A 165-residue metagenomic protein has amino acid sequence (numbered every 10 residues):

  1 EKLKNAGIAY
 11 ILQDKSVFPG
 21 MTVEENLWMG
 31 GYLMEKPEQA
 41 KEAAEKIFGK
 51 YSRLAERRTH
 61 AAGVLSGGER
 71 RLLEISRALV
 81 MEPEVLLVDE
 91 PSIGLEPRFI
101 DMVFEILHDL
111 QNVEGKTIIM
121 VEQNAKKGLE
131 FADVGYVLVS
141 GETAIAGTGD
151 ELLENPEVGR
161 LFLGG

Functional and structural regions predicted by a protein language model:
E1-D14, P37-A44, E56-T59, G149-E157: ABC ATPase NBD coupling module
E1-K2, V23-E42, K50-R53, G147 (+1 more regions): ABC-type ATPase nucleotide-binding domains, specifically the catalytic core motifs of the NBD
M21, L65, A78-L79: ABC ATPase signature
V80-E84: A short, proline-enriched helix->beta-strand linker immediately N-terminal to the Walker B motif in ABC-type P-loop
L86-E90: Catalytic Walker B motif of ABC-type/P-loop ATPase nucleotide-binding domains
D101-G115: Helical segment within the ABC ATPase nucleotide-binding domain
V134, A146: Short, glycine/charged-rich "phosphate-handling" switch motifs in NTP-dependent and phosphotransfer domains
